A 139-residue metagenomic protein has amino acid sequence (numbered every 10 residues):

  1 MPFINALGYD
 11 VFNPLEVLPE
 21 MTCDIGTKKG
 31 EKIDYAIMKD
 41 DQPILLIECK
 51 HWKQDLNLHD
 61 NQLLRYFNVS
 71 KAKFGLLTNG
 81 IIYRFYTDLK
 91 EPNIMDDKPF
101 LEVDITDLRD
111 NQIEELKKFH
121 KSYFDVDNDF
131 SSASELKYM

Functional and structural regions predicted by a protein language model:
M1-F74, F85-M139: A short, conserved, highly charged catalytic patch centered on acidic carboxylates
